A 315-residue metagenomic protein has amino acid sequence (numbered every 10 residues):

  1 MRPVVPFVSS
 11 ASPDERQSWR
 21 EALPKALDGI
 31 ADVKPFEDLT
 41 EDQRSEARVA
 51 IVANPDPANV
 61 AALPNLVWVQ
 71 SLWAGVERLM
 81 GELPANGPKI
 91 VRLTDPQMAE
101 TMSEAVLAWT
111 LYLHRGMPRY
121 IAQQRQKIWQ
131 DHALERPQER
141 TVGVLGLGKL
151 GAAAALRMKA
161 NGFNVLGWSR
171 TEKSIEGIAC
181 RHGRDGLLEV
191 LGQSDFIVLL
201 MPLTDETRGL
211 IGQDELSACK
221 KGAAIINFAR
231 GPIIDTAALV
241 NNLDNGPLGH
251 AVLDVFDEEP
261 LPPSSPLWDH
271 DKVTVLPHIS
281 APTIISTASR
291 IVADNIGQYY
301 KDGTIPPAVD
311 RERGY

Functional and structural regions predicted by a protein language model:
M1-A47: N-terminal glycine-/charge-rich "phosphate-binding" loop or analogous flexible N-terminal tail
R2, G87, Q138-T141, G222: Phosphate-coordination loops involved in phosphoryl transfer and adenosine-cofactor binding
W19, K89-L93, Q97-A105, R119 (+2 more regions): C-terminal helix-to-coil terminal segments
K34-S45, P57-V60, G177-Q193: Short acidic low-complexity segments
S45-I121: Phosphate/diphosphate ligand-binding glycine-rich loop within oxidoreductases
N59-N65, G81-N86, L216-K221, N242-P247 (+1 more regions): Short, conserved loop/helix-junction motifs that constitute active-site signature segments in enzyme catalytic cores
I121-A153, C180: Glycine-rich NAD(P)-binding loop of Rossmann-like domains
T171-P266: Rossmann-like adenosine-cofactor binding region
